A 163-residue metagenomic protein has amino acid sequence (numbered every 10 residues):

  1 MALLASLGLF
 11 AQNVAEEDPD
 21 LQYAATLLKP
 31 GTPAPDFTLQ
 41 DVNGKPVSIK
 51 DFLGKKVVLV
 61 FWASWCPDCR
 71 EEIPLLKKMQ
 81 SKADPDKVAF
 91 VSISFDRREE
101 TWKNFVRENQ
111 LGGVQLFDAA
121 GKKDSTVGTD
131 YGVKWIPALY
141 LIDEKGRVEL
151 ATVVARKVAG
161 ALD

Functional and structural regions predicted by a protein language model:
M1-G8: Bacterial N-terminal signal peptides
F10-D36, K50, N104-R107: N-proximal helix/coil linker or "cap" segments that precede and/or mark the start of modular domains
F37-V57: A short beta-strand-turn-helix
V58-L59, F90, L139: Hydrophobic beta-strand anchors of alpha/beta hydrolase catalytic cores
F61-K78: Conserved redox-active cysteine motifs that mediate thiol-disulfide chemistry, especially di-cysteine Cys-X(1-2)-Cys
S81-K123, V133: Conserved segment of the thioredoxin-like fold in thiol-based oxidoreductases
L111, D118-D163: Thiol/disulfide oxidoreductase modules built on the thioredoxin-like
